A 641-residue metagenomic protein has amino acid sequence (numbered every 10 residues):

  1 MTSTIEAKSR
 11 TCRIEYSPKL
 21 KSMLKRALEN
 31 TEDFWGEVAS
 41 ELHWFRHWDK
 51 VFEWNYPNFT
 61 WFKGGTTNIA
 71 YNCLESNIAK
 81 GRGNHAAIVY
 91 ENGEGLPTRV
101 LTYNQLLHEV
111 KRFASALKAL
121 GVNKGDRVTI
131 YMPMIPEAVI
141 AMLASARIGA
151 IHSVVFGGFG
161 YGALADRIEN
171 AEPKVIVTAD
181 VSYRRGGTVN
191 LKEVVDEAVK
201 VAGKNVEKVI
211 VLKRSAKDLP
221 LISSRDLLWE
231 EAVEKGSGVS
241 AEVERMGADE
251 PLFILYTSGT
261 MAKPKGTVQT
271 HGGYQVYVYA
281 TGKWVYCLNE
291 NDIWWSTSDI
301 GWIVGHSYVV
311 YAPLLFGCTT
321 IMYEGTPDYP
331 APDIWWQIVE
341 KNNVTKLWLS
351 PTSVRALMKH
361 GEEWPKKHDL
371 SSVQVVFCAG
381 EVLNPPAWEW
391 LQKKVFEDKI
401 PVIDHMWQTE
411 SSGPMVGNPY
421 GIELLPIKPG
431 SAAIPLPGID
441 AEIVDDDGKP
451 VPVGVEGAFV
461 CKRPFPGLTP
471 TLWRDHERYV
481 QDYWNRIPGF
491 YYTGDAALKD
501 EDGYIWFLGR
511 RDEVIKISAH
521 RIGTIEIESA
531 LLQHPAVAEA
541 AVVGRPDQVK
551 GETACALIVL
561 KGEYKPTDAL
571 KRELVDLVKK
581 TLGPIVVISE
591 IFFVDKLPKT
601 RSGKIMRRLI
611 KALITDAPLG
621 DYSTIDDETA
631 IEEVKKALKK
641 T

Functional and structural regions predicted by a protein language model:
A70, I88-L143, G160-A165, S224-E231 (+1 more regions): Conserved AMP-binding/adenylate-forming core of the ANL superfamily
N84-A86, V209-L212, L221-Y256, K263 (+3 more regions): Conserved pre-ATP/AMP-binding loop-to-beta segment of ANL
I130, V155-V181, V195, E340 (+9 more regions): AMP-binding/adenylate-forming catalytic core of the ANL superfamily
L143, R147-E231, N342-N343, S350: Structural core segment of the AMP-binding/adenylate-forming
E207-K213, V549, K580-I605, P618-K640: AMP-binding/adenylate-forming catalytic domain of the ANL superfamily
Q275-I293, I303-K346, K359-E362: Conserved AMP-binding/adenylation subdomain of ANL enzymes
T345-L349, M358-I427, D440: Gly/Ser/Thr-rich phosphate-binding loop
I434-G438, K449-Y483, I522, P618-L619 (+1 more regions): Conserved ATP/PPi-binding loop(s) of AMP-dependent carboxylate-activating enzymes
